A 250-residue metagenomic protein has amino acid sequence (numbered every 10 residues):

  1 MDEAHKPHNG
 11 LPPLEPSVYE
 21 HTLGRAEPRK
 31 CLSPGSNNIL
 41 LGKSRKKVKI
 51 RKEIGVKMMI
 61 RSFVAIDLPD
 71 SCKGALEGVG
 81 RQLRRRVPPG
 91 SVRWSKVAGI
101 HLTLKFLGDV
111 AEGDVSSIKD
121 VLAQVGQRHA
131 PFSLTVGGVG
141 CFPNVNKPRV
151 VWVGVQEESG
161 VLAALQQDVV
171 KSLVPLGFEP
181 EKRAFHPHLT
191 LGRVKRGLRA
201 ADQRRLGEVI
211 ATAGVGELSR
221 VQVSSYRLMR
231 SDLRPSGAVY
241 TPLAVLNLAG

Functional and structural regions predicted by a protein language model:
M1, H8, S36-N37, K46 (+1 more regions): Intrinsic-disorder/low-complexity regions
D2-P12, P16: Extreme N-terminal basic, low-complexity initiation segments that serve as generic localization/processing leaders
L14-E27: Compositionally biased low-complexity segments enriched in histidine and/or tyrosine
N38-M58: Short, Lys/Arg-enriched N-terminal segments with co-localized hydrophobic residues within the first ~10-30 amino acids
K52-G250: Histidine-dependent nucleotide/RNA phosphoesterase domain, centered on the 2H-phosphoesterase fold with its duplicated
